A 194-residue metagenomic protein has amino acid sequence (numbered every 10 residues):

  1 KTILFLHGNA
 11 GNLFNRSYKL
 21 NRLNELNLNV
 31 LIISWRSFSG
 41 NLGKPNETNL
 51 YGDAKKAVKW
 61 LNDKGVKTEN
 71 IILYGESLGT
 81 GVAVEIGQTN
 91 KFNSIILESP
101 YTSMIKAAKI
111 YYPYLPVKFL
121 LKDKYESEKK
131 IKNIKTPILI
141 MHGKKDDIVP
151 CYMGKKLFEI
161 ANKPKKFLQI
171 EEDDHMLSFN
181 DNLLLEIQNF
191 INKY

Functional and structural regions predicted by a protein language model:
K1-W60, E69, G87: Membrane-embedded segments
K19, S127, T136, P150-E159: Short alpha-helix in the alpha/beta-hydrolase fold that links the catalytic acid
W60-K64, T68-Y112: Primarily recognizes the serine-hydrolase "nucleophile elbow" in alpha/beta-hydrolase and SGNH/GDSL folds
P100-T136: Mobile cap/lid helix-loop segments that gate and shape the active-site cleft of serine hydrolases
N133-K135, I140-D146: Short beta-strand/loop motif that positions the catalytic acidic residue of the alpha/beta-hydrolase fold
K145-V149, H175-L177: Acidic catalytic loop of the alpha/beta-hydrolase fold
K155-M176: Catalytic histidine neighborhood in serine/cysteine hydrolases with alpha/beta-hydrolase-type architecture
S178-K193: Post-His helix in hydrolase/transferase enzymes
